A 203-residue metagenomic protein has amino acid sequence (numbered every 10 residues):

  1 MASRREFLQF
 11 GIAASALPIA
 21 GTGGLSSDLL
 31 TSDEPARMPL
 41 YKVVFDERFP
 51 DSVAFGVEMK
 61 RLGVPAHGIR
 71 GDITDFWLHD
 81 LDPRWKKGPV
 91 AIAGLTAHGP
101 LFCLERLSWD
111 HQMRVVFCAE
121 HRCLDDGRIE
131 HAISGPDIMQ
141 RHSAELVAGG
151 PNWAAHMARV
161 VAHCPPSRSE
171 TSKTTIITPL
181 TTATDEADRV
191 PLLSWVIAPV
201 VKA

Functional and structural regions predicted by a protein language model:
M1-P18: N-terminal secretory signal peptides and thylakoid transit peptides that target proteins across membranes
M1-R5, G24, K202: Eukaryotic intrinsically disordered, low-complexity regions
F7-G11, V43, F55, I92: Long, contiguous hydrophobic alpha-helical segments, chiefly transmembrane helices and signal peptides
A14-L17, G23, T96-A97: General structural signal for secondary-structure boundaries
T22-P50, A54-K60: C-terminal segment of N-terminal export signals and the immediately downstream linker at the start of the mature
E34-P39, D82-G88: Flexible, charged surface loops at secondary-structure boundaries
E47-R61, P65-F76, W85-A203: Long, low-hydrophobicity ectodomains and other hydrophilic envelope-associated domains
